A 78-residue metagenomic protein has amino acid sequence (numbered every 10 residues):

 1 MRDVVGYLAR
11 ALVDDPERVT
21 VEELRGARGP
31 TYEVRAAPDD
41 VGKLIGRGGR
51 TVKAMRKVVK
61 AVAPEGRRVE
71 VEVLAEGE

Functional and structural regions predicted by a protein language model:
M1-K43, T51-E78: RNA-contacting regions in translation and RNA-metabolism proteins, encompassing KH/S1 modules where present
